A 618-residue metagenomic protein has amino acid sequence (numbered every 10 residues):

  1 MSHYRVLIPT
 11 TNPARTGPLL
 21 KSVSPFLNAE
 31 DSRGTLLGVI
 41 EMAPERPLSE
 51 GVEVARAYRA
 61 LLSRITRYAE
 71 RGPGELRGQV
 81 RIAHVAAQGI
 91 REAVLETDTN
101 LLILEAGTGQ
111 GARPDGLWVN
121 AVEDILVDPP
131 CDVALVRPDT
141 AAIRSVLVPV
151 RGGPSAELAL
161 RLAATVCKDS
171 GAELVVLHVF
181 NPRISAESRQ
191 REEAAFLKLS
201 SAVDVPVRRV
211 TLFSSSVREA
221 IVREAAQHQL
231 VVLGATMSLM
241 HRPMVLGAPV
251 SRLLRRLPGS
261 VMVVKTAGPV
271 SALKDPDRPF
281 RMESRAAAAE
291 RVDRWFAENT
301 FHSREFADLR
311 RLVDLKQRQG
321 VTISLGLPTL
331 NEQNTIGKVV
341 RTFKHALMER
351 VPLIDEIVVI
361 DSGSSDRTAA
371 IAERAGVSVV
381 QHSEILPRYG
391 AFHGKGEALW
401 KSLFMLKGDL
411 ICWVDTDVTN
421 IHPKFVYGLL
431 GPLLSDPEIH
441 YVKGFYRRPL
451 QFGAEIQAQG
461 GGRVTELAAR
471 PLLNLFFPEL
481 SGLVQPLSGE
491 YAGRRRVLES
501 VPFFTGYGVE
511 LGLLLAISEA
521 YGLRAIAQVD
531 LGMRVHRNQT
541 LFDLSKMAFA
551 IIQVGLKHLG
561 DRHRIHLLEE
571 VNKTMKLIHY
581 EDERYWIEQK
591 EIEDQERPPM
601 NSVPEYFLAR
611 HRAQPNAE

Functional and structural regions predicted by a protein language model:
M1, E70-L102, G116, S201-V231 (+1 more regions): Structural beta-alpha unit
S2-A55, Y68-Q79, P138-A141, S145-V210 (+1 more regions): Small/aliphatic-rich secondary-structure junction motif
L20-S22, A93-A142, A225-P279: Gly/Ser-rich helix-loop-strand patches that form or flank binding pockets for ribonucleotide-derived cofactors
F280-H345: N-proximal low-complexity "stem/linker" segments adjacent to membrane-targeting elements
R281, R285-A288, V292, K344 (+1 more regions): Terminal low-complexity segments of carbohydrate-biosynthetic enzymes
T322-S324, E356, I517: Cell-envelope/extracellular polymer assembly enzymes that use nucleotide-activated donors
D361-A369: A conserved acidic beta->alpha catalytic loop
P387-A391, K395, I421-R495: Acceptor/aglycone-binding surface of glycosyltransferases and processive sugar-polymer synthases
